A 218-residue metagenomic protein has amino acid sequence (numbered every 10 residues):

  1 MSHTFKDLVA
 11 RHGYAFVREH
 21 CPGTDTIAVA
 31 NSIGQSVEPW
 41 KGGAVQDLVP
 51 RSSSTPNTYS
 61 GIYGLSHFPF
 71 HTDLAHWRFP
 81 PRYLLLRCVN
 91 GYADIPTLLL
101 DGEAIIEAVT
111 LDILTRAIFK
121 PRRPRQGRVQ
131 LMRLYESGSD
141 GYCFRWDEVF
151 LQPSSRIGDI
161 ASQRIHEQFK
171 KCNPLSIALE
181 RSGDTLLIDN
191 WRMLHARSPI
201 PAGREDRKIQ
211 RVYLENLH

Functional and structural regions predicted by a protein language model:
M1-D47: N-terminal non-catalytic cap/leader segment that marks the start of a structured domain
S2-Y14, E19, V49-H218: Active-site environment of non-heme Fe oxygenases that use a 2-His-1-carboxylate facial triad
